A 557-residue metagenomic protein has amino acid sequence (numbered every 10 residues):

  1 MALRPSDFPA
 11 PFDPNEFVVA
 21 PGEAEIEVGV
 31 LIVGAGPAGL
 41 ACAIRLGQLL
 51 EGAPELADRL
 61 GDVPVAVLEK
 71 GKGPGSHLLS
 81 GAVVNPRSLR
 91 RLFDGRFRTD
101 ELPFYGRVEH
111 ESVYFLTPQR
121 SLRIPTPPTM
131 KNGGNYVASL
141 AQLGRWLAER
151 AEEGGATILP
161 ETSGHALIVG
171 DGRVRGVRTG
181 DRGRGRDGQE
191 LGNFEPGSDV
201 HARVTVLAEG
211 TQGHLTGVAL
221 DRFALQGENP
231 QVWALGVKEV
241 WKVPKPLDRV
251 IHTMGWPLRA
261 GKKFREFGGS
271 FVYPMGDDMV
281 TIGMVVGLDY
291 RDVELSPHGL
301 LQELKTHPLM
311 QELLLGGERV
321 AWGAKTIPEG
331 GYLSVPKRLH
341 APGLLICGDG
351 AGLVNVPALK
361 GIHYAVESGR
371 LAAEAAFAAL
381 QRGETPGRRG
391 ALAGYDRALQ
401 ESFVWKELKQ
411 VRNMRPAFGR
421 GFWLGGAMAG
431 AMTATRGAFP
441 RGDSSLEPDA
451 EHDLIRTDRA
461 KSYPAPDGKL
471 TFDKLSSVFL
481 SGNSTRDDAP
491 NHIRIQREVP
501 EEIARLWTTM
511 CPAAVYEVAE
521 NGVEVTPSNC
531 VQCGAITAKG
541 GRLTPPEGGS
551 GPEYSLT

Functional and structural regions predicted by a protein language model:
M1-V30, R45-P64, S477, G482-E501 (+2 more regions): Extreme N-terminal leader/targeting segments of oxidoreductases
P5-S6, F12-N15, K325-V356, S477-D488 (+2 more regions): FAD-binding beta-loop-beta segment adjacent to the flavin cofactor pocket
A35-P37, L140: Glycine-rich Rossmann-fold phosphate-binding loop(s) that bind the pyrophosphate of adenine dinucleotide cofactors
R45-L49, G61-P118: N-terminal FAD cofactor-binding segment of flavoenzymes
Q48, D58-D62, A141-W146, R150-L313 (+2 more regions): Predominantly flavin-linked oxidoreductase catalytic cores and closely associated redox partners
L60-D62, S76, G352-A358, R370 (+4 more regions): Active-site-proximal substrate-binding core of FAD-dependent oxidoreductases
F418-K469: C-terminal auxiliary extensions adjacent to catalytic cores
A504-L556: Iron-sulfur cluster-binding cysteine motifs and their immediate structural context in ferredoxin-like electron-transfer
